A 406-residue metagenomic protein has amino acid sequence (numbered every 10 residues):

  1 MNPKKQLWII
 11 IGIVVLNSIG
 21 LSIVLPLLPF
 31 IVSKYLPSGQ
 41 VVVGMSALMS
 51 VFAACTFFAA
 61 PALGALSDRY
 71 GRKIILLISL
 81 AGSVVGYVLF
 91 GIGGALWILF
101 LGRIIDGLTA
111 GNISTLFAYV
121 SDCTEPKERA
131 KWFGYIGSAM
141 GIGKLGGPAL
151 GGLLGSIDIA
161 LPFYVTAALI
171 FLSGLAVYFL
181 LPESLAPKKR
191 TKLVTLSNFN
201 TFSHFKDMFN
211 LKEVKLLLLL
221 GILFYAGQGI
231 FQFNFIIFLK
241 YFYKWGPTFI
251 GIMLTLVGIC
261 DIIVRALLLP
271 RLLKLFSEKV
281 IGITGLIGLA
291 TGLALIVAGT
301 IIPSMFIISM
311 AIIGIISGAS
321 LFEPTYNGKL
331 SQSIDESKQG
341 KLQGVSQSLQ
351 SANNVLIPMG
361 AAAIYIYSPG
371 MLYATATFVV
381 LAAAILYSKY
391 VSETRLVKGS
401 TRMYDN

Functional and structural regions predicted by a protein language model:
M1-P3, P182-L220, D405-N406: Juxtamembrane intracellular "pre-TM" segments in multi-pass secondary transporters
L27-V42, F233-I250: Short amphipathic helix-loop junctions that connect adjacent transmembrane helices in Major Facilitator Superfamily/SLC
A47-L63, T255-A266: Central cavity-lining transmembrane alpha-helices of secondary-active solute carriers, predominantly the Major
F57-L96: Conserved MFS/SLC helix-loop-helix module at the cytosolic interface between two early adjacent transmembrane helices
A60-G71, V264-E278, Y365: Helix-to-loop junctions at the C-terminal end of transmembrane segments in multipass secondary transporters
G71, I92-W97, T109, K244 (+1 more regions): Helix-breaking motifs and short loop linkers at transmembrane-helix boundaries and internal kinks in secondary membrane
L101-I142: Cytoplasmic helix-loop-helix junction between adjacent transmembrane helices in 12-TM secondary transporters
K279-Y326: C-terminal transmembrane helical hairpin of 12-TM major facilitator-type secondary transporters
